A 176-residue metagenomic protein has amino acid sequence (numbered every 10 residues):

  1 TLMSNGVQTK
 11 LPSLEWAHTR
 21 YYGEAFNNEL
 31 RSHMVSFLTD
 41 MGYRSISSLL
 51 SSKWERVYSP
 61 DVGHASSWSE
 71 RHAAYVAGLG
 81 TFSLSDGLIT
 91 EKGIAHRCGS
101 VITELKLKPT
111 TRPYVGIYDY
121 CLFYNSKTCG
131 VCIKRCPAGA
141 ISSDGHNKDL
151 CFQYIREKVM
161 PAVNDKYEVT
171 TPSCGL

Functional and structural regions predicted by a protein language model:
T1-A17, I102: Residues forming anionic-ligand binding surfaces in small-molecule and nucleic-acid pockets of primarily soluble enzymes
E15-L176: Catalytic cores of enzyme domains
